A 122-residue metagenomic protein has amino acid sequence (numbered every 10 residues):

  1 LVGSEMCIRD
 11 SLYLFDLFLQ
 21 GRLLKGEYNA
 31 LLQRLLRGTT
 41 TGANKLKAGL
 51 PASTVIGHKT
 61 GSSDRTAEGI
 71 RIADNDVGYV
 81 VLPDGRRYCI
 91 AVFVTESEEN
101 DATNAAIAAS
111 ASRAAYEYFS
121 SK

Functional and structural regions predicted by a protein language model:
S4-K122: Penicillin-recognizing serine hydrolase domain
